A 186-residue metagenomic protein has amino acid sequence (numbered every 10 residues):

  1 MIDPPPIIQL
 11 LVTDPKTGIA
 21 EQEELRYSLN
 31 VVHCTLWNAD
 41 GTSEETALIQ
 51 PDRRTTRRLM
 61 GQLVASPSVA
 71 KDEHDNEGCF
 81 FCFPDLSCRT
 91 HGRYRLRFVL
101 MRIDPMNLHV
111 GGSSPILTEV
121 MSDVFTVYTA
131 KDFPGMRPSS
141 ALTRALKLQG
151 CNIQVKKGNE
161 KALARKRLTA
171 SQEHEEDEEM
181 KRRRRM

Functional and structural regions predicted by a protein language model:
M1-R95, V99-E175, E179-M186: Structured recognition/catalytic domains enriched at protein termini, typified by the LPMO catalytic fold at the mature
